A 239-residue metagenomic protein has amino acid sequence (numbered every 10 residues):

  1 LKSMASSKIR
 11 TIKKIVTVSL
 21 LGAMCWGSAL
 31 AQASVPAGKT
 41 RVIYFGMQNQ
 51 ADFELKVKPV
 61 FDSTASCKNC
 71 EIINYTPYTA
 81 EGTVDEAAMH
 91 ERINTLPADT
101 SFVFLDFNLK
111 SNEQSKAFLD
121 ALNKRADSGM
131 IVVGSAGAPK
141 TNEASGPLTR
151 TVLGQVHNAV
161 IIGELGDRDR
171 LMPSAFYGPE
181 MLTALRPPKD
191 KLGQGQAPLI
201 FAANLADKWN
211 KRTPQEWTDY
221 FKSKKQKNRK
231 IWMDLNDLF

Functional and structural regions predicted by a protein language model:
M4-S19: Bacterial N-terminal signal peptides that target proteins for export
T17-G27: Bacterial N-terminal signal peptides
G27-A33: Boundary at the C-terminal end of the N-terminal hydrophobic targeting segment
A33-A87, Q155-N158, R168-D169, F176-E180 (+1 more regions): Subtilisin-like serine protease catalytic core
G46, A136, G163: Short beta-strand/turn micro-motifs composed of small residues that flank or help shape donor/cofactor-binding pockets
A51-L55, P77-V156, K191-A202, R229: Substrate-binding/access-modulating region of protease and related hydrolase catalytic domains
T100-F104, N210-F239: C-terminal subdomain of the subtilisin-like protease fold in secreted/lumenal serine endopeptidases
T149-R212: Extracellular S/T/G-rich loop segment that most often corresponds to the catalytic His/Ser-adjacent loop
